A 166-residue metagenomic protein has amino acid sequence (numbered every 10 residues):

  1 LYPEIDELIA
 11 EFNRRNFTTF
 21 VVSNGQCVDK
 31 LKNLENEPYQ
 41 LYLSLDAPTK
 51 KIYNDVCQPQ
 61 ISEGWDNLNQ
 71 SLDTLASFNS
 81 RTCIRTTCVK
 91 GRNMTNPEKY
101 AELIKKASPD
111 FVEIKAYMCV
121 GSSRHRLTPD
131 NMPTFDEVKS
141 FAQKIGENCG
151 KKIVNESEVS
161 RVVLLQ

Functional and structural regions predicted by a protein language model:
L1-P129, P133-D136: Conserved AdoMet/S-adenosylmethionine-binding subsite of the radical SAM
K105, D136-Q166: C-terminal accessory regions of radical SAM enzymes
